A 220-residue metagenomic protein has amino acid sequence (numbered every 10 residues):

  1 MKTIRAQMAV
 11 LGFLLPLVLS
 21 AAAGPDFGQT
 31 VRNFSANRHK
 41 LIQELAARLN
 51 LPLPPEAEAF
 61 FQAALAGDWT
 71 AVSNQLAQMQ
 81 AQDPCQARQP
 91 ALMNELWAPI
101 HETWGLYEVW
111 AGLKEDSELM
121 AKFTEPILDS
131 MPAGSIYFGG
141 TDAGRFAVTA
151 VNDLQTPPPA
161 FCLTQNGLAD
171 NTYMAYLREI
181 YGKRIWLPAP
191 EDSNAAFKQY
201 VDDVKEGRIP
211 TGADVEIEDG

Functional and structural regions predicted by a protein language model:
M1-L11: Bacterial N-terminal signal peptides that target proteins for export
A9-S20: Bacterial N-terminal signal peptides
S20-G220: ER/secretory pathway lumenal C-terminal domains and tails of membrane proteins involved in glycoprotein biogenesis
